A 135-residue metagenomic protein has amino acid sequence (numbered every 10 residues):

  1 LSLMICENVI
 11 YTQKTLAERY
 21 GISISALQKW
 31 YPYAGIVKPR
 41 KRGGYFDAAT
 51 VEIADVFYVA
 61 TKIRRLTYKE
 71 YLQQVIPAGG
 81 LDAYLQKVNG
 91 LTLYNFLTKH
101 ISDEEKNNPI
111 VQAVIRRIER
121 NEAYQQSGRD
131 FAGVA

Functional and structural regions predicted by a protein language model:
L1-V9, V59-A135: Basic Lys/Arg-rich amphipathic helical interaction modules
S2-W30: Polyanion-binding surface elements
Y20, Y31, D55, V75-G79: A general structural motif at alpha-helix termini
S23, Y33-G35, T61, A78: The DNA-recognition helices of helix-turn-helix-type DNA-binding domains
A26, T50-I53, E105: Single-residue recognition of alpha-helix capping/boundary positions
W30, A34-V37, D82: A short secondary-structure junction motif
V37-K62: Short helix-start
